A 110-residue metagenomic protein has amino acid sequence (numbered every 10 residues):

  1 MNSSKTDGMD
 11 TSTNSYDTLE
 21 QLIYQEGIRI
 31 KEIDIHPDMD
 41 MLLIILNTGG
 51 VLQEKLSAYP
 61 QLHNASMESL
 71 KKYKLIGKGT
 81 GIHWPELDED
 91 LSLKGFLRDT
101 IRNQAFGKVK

Functional and structural regions predicted by a protein language model:
M1-K110: Motif-centric detector for short Cys/His coordination patterns
